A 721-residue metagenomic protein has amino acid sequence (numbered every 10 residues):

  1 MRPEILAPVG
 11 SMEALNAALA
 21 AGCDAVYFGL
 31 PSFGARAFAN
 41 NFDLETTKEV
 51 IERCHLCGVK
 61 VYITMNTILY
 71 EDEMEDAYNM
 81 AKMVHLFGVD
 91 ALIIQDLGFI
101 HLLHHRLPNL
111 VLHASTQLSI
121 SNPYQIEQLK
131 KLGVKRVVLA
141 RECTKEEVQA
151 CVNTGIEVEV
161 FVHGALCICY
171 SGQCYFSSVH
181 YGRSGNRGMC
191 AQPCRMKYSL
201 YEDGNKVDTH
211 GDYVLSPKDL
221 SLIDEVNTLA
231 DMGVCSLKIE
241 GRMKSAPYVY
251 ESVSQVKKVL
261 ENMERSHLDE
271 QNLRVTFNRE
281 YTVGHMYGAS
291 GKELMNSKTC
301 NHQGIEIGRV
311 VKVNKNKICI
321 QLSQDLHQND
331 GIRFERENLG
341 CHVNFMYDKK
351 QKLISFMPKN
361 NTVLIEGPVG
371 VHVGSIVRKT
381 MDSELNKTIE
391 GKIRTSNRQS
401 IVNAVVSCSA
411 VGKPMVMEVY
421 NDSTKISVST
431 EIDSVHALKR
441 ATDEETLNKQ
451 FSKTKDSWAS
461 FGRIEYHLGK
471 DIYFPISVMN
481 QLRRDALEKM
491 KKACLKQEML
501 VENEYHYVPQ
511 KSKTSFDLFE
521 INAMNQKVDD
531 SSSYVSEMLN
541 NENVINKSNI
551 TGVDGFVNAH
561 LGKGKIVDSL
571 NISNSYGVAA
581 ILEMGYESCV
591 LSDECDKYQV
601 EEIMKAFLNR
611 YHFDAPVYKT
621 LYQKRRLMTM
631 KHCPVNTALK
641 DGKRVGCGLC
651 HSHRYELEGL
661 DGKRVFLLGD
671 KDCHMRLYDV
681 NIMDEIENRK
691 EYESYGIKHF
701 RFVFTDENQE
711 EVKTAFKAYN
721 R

Functional and structural regions predicted by a protein language model:
M1-I120, V138-S236, M243-R721: Active-site pocket-lining/capping segments in soluble small-molecule metabolic enzymes
